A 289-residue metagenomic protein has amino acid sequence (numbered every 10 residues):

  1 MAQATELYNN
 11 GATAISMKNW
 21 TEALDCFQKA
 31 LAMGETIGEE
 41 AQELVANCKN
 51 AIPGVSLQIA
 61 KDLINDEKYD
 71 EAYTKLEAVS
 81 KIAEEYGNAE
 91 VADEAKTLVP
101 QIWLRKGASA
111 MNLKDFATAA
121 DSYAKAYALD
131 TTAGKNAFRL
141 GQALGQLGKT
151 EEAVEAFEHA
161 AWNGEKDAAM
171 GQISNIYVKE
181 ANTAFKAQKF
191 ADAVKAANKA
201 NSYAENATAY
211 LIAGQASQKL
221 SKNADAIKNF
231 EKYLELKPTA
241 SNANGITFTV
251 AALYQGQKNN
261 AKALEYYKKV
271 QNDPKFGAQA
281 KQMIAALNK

Functional and structural regions predicted by a protein language model:
M1-K61, N65-D66, D70, T74 (+1 more regions): N-terminal leader/linker segments that initiate helical-solenoid repeat arrays
E35, E84, T131, G164-E165 (+3 more regions): Short coil turns that delineate tetratricopeptide repeat
E40-A41, N88-A89, A95, N136 (+4 more regions): TPR alpha-solenoid repeat register
E43-L44, A51, Q58, L98 (+7 more regions): Canonical tetratricopeptide repeat
K179, T183-A191, K195, F248-K289: Terminal, low-structured helical/coil segments at or just beyond the last alpha-helical repeat
